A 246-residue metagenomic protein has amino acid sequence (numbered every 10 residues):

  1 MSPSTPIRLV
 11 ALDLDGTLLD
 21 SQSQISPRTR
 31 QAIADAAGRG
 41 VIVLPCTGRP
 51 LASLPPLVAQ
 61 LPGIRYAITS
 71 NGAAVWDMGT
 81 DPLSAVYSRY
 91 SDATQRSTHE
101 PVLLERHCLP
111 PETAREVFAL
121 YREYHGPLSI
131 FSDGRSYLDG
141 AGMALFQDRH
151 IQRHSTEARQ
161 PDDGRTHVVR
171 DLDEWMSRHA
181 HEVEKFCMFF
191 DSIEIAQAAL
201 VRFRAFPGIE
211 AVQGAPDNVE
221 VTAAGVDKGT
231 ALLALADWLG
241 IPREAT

Functional and structural regions predicted by a protein language model:
M1-L14, G38, D237, I241: Non-catalytic pre-domain segments flanking phosphatase-related domains
S4, Q60-L61, A180, G240: Alpha-helix termination/capping residues and helix-transition junctions
P6-S23, V117: Asp-based phosphoryl-transfer active-site loop
L9, Y66, T246: Hydrophobic "anchor" residues on beta-strands that sit immediately upstream of conserved functional sites
D13-G16, G48, K228: Conserved phosphate-binding and hydrolysis motifs of nucleotide-dependent enzymes
S23-R39, R106-R115, V168-D171, I195 (+1 more regions): Short, acidic loop-to-helix structural element flanking the phosphoryl-transfer center in phosphate-processing enzymes
P27-Q152: Active-site phosphate-binding/coordination module
Y124-P127, F131-T246: Conserved acidic, metal-coordinating active-site core of Asp-based, Mg2+-dependent phosphoryl-transfer enzymes
